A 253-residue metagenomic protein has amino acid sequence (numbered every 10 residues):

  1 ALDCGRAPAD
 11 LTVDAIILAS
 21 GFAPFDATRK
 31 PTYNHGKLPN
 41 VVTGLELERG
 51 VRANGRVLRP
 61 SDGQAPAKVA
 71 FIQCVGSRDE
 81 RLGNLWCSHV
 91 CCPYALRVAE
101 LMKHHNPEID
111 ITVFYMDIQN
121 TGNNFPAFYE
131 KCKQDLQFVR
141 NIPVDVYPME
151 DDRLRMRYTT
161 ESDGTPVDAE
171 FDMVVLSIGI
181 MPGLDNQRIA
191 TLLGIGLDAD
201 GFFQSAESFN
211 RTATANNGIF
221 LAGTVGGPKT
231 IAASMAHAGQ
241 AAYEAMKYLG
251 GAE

Functional and structural regions predicted by a protein language model:
A1-E253: Residues forming the flavin
